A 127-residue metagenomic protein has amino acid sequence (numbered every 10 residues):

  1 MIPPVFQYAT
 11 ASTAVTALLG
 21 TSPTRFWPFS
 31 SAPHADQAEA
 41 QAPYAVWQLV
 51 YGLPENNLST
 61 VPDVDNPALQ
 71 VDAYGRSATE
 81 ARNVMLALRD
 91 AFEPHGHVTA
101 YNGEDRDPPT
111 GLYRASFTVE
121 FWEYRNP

Functional and structural regions predicted by a protein language model:
M1-S59, T79, N83: Small/polar-rich, solvent-exposed N-terminal microdomains that initiate assembly or binding
A14, G52, R76, E93 (+1 more regions): Residue-level marker of positions within ordered structural domains that often coincide with functionally constrained
E39-Q41, V61-D65, P109-Y113: A generic structural micro-feature
P62, R76-D90, R125: Extracellular/virion structural assembly segments
D63-R76, Y113-E123: Oligomerization/assembly interface segments of phage tail-like spikes and tubes
L86-P127: Acidic-leaning, charged glycine-interspersed low-complexity segments
